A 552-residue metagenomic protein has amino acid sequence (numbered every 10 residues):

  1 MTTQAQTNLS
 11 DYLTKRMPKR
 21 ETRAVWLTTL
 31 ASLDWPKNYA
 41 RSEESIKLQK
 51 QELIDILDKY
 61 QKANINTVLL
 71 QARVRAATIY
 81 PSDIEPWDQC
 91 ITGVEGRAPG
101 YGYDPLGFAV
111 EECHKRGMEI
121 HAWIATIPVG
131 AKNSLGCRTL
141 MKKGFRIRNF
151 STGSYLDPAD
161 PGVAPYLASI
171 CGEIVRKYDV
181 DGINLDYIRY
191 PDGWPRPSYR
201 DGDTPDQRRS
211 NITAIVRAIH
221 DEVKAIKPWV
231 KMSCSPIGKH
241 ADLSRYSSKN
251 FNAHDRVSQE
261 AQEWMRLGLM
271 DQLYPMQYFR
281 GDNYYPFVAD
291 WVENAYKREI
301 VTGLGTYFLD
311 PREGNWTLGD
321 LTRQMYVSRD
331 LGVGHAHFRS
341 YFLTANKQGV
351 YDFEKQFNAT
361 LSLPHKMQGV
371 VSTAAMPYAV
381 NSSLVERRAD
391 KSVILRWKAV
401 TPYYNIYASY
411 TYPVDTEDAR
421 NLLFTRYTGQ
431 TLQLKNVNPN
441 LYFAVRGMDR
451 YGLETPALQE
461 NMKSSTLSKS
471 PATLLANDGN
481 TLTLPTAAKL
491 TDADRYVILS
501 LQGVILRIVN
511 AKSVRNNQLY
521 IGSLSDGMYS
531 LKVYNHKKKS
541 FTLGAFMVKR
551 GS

Functional and structural regions predicted by a protein language model:
R20-T22, W26-Q51, H121-E173, K177: Active-site-adjacent "subsite" loops/lids of carbohydrate-active enzymes
L48-A77, K177-V180: Catalytic domains of carbohydrate-active enzymes, especially glycoside hydrolases
A63-G100: Aromatic-lined carbohydrate-binding/catalytic grooves of carbohydrate-active enzymes
I65-N66, R73, R116, S134 (+2 more regions): Polysaccharide-binding and catalytic clefts of secreted carbohydrate-active enzymes
A261-Q262, R266-Y284, V301-S372: Substrate-binding cleft of secreted/luminal carbohydrate-active enzymes
Q356-T401, G452-T466: Pro/Thr/Ser/Gly-rich low-complexity, intrinsically disordered linker/stalk tracts
Y410, L434-E454: Beta-strand-rich modules
T466-K469, L484, M528-S552: C-terminal tail/sorting-segment detector
